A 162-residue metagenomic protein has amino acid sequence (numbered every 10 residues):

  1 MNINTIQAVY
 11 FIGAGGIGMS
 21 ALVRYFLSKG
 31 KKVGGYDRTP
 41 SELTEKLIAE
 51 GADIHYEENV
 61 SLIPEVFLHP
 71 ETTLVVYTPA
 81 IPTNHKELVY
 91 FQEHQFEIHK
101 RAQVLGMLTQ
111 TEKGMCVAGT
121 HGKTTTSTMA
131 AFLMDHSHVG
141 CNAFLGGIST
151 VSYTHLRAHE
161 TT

Functional and structural regions predicted by a protein language model:
M1-K100, V104: N-terminal leader/targeting and accessory segments in enzymes
Y25, I48, I63-F67, P79-R157: Phosphate-binding loop of NTP-binding sites
A158-T162: A short, hydrophobic C-terminal helix/tail in secreted or cell-surface proteins
